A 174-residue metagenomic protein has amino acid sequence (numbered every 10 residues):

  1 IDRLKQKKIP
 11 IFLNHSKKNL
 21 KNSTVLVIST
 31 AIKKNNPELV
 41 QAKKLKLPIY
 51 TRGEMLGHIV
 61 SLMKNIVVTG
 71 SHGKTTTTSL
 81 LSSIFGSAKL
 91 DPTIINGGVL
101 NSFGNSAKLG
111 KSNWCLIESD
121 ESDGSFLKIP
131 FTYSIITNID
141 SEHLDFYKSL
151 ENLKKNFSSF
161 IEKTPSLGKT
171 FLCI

Functional and structural regions predicted by a protein language model:
I1-R3, P92: NAD(P)-binding Rossmann-fold cofactor-contacting core
L13, K17-T24, T30-L172: Phosphate-binding loop of NTP-binding sites
